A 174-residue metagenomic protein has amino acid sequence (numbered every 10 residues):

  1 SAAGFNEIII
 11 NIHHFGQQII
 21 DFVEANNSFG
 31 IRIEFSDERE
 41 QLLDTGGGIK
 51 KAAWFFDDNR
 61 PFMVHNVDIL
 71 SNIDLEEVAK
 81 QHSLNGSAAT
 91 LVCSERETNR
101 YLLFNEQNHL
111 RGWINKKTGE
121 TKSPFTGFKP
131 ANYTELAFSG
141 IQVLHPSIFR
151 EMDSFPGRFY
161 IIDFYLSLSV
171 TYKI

Functional and structural regions predicted by a protein language model:
S1-N66, E77, F155: Conserved N-terminal catalytic core of the sugar/cofactor nucleotidyltransferase
N11, S36-E38, T90-C93, W113: Generic beta-sheet signal
I12-F15, N85, L168: Hydrophobic/aromatic residues within well-ordered alpha-helical segments
R60-H65, L70, L75-S83, R96-E97 (+1 more regions): Catalytic-core segments of class I nucleotidyltransferases/pyrophosphorylases that form NMP-activated intermediates
N85-E95, R100: A short, conserved acidic/glycine-rich loop-to-beta-strand motif that forms the donor nucleotide-sugar/metal
L103-N105: Short beta-strand-to-turn element immediately C-terminal to the catalytic PLP-Schiff-base lysine in fold type I
